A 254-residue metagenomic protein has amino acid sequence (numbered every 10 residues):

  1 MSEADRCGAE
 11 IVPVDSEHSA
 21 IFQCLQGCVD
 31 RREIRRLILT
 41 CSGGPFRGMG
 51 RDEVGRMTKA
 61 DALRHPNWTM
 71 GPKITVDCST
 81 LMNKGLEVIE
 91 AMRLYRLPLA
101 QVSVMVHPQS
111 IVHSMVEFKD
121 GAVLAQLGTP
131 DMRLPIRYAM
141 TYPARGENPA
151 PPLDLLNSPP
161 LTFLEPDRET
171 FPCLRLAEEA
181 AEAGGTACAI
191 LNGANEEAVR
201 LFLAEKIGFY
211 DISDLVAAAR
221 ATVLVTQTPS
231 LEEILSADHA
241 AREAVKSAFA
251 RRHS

Functional and structural regions predicted by a protein language model:
M1-S254: Catalytic, metal-anchored helix/loop core of enzyme active sites in primary metabolism
